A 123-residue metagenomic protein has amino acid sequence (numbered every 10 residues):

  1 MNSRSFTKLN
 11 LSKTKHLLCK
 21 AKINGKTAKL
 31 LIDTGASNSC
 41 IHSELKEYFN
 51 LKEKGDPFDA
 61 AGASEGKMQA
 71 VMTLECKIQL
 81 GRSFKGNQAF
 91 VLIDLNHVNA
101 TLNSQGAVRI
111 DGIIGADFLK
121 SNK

Functional and structural regions predicted by a protein language model:
M1-K123: Pepsin/retropepsin-fold aspartyl endopeptidases
